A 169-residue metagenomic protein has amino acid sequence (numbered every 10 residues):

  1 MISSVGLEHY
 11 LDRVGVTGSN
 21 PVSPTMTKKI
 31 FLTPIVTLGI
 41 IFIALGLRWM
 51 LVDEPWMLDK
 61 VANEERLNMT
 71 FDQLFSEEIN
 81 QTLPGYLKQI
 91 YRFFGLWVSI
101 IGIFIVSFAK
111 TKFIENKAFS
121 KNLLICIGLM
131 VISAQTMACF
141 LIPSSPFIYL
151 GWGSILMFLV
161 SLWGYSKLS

Functional and structural regions predicted by a protein language model:
M1-G6, G18: Short, positively charged low-complexity motifs
I30-A62: N-terminal signal-anchor transmembrane alpha helix
V36-L47, L96-V106, I125-S133, W152-L159: Hydrophobic alpha-helical transmembrane segments of multipass integral membrane proteins
L58-N63, Q81-I100: A loop-to-helix transmembrane entry motif
E65, N116-I125: Membrane-interfacial loop-to-transmembrane alpha-helix junctions, especially the N-terminal start
R66-L83: Extracytosolic (periplasmic/ER-lumenal) interhelical loops and adjacent juxtamembrane/interface segments of multi-pass
G102-S120: Juxtamembrane helix-break-helix junctions at the cytosolic face of small multi-pass alpha-helical membrane proteins
M130-S169: Alpha-helical transmembrane segments of multi-pass integral membrane proteins, characterized by long hydrophobic
